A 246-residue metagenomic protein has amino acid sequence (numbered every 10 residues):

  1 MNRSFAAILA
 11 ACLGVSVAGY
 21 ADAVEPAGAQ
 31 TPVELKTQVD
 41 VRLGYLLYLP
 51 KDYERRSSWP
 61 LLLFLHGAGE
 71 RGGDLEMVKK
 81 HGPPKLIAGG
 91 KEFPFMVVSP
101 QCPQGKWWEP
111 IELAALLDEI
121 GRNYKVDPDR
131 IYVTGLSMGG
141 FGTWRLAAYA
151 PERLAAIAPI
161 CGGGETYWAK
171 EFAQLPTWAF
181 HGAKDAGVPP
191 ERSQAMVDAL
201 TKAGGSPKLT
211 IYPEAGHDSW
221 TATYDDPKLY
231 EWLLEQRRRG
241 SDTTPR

Functional and structural regions predicted by a protein language model:
A7-S16: Bacterial N-terminal signal peptides
G19-L61, I111, T134-L136, F141 (+7 more regions): A domain-start/cap signature at the N-terminus of enzymes
L61, L65-L116: Active-site machinery of serine-nucleophile hydrolases
V97, G182, L209-S219: Histidine-bearing beta->alpha loop at or near hydrolase active sites
G121-N123, D129-A173: Primarily recognizes the serine-hydrolase "nucleophile elbow" in alpha/beta-hydrolase and SGNH/GDSL folds
W178-H181, D185: Short beta-strand/loop motif that positions the catalytic acidic residue of the alpha/beta-hydrolase fold
A186-R192: Conserved alpha/beta-hydrolase "acid-adjacent" motif
W220-E231: Post-His helix in hydrolase/transferase enzymes
